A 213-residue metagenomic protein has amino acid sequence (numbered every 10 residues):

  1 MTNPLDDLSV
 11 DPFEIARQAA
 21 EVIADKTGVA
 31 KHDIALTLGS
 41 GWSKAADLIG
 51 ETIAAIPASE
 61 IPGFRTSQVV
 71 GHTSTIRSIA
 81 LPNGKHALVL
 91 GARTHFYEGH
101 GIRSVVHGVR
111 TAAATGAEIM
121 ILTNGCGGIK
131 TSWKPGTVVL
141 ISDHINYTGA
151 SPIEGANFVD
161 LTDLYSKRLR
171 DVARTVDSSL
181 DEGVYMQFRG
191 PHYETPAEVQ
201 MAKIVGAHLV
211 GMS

Functional and structural regions predicted by a protein language model:
T2-L161: Metabolite-binding pocket within alpha/beta catalytic cores that recognizes anionic/polar moieties
S9, G71-T75, L164-R168, S179-Y185: Short acidic/polar alpha-helix capping motifs at helix-coil junctions
P12, F158, T162, Q187-P191 (+1 more regions): Glycine- and other small-residue-rich loops at beta-strand/loop junctions that grip anionic moieties
V22, K26-V29, R168, V172-S179: Generic non-transmembrane alpha-helical segments
G101-S104, E194, V210-S213: Short, glycine/acidic-rich beta->alpha junctions
M120-L122, L209-M212: Short hydrophobic alpha-helical runs that function as membrane-insertion/retention elements
Y147, L161-R170, R174: Glycine-rich loop/linker segments at domain edges
D171, T175-L209: Active-site/ligand-binding-proximal alpha/beta "capping" segment
